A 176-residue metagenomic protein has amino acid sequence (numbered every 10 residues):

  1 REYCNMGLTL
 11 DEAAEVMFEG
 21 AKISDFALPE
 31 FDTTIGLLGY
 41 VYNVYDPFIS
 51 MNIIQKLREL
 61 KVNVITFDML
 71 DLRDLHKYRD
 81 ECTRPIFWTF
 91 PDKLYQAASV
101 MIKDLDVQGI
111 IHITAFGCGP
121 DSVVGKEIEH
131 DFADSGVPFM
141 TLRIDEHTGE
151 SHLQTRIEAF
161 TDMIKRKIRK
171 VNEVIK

Functional and structural regions predicted by a protein language model:
R1-K176: An N-terminal assembly and electron-transfer interface module characteristic of large anaerobic redox and radical
